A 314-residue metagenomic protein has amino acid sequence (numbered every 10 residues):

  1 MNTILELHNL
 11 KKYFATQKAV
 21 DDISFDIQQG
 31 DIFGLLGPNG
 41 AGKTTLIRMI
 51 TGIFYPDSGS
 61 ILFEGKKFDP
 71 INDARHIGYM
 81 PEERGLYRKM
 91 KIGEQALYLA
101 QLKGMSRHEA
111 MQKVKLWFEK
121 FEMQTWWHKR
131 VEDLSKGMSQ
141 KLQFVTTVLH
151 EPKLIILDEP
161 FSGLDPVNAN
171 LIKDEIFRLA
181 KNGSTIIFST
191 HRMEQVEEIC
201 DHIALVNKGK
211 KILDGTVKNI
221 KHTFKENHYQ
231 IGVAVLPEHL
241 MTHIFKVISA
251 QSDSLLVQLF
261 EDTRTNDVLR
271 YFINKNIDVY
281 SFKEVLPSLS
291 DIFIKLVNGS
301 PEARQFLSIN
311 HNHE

Functional and structural regions predicted by a protein language model:
M1-K11, G299-E314: ABC-family P-loop ATPase nucleotide-binding domain
N2-L5, K12-N207, L213: ABC transporter nucleotide-binding domains
Q95, S139, V235-E238, R304-E314: Short, basic, helix/turn surface patches
R107, V217, D262-T265: Residues at or immediately preceding the N-termini of alpha-helices
K173-F260: ABC transporter nucleotide-binding domain
N227-S300: Short, charged/small-residue-rich alpha-helical element at the C-terminal edge of ABC transporter nucleotide-binding
